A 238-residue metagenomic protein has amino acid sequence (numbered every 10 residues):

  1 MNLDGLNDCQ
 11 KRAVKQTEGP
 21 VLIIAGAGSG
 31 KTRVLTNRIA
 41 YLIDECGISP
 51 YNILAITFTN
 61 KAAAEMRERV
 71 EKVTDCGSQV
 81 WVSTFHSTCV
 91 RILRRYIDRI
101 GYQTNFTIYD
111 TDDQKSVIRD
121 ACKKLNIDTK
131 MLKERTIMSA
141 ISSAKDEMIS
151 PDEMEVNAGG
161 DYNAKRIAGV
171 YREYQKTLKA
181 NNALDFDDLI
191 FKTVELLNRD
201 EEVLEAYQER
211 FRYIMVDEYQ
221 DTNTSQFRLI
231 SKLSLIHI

Functional and structural regions predicted by a protein language model:
M1-L3, Q175: ATP-dependent helicase/translocase motor core
L3-T17: N-terminal pre-P-loop "Q-motif" helix
E18-P20, A40-Y213: A basic/glycine-biased coupling hinge at the interface between accessory DNA-binding modules
P20-N37: Walker A/P-loop
N37-Y41, K232: Active-site signature of alpha/beta-hydrolase-fold catalytic machinery across serine- and Asp/Cys-nucleophile hydrolases
E209-T224: SF2 helicase catalytic motif II
F227-S234: Conserved Walker B catalytic segment
I236-I238: Conserved small/polar residues in nucleotide/adenosyl-binding loops
